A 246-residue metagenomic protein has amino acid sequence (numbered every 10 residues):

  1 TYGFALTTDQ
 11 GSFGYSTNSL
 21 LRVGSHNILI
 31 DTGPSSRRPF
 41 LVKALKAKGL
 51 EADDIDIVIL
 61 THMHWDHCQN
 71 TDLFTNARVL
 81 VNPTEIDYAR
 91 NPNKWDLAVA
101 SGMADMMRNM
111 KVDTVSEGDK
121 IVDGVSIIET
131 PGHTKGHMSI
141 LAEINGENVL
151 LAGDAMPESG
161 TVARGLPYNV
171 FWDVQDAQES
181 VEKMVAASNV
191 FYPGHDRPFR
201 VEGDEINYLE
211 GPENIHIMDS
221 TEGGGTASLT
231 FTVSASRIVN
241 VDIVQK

Functional and structural regions predicted by a protein language model:
T1-A47, S139-G153, P157: Conserved beta-strand hairpin/beta-sheet module of binuclear metal-dependent hydrolase folds, prominently
T1-S25, E179, A186-A187, G203-G211 (+2 more regions): Zn-dependent metallo-beta-lactamase
T1-Y2, T32-S35, M63, E85 (+3 more regions): Active-site metal-binding loops of divalent metal-dependent hydrolases
F4-Q10, P34-R37, D56-V58, I127-P131 (+1 more regions): Short, flexible loop segments at the rims of nucleotide/cofactor-binding pockets, characterized by
G14-Y15, G33-R108: Active-site HxH/HxHxD metal-binding segment of metal-dependent hydrolases
K43, P83-E129, N169-N189: Metallo-beta-lactamase
A89-K94, G160-R164, G225-T226: Short, charged, surface-exposed secondary-structure boundary motifs
D119, E129, K135-Y208: Metallo-beta-lactamase
